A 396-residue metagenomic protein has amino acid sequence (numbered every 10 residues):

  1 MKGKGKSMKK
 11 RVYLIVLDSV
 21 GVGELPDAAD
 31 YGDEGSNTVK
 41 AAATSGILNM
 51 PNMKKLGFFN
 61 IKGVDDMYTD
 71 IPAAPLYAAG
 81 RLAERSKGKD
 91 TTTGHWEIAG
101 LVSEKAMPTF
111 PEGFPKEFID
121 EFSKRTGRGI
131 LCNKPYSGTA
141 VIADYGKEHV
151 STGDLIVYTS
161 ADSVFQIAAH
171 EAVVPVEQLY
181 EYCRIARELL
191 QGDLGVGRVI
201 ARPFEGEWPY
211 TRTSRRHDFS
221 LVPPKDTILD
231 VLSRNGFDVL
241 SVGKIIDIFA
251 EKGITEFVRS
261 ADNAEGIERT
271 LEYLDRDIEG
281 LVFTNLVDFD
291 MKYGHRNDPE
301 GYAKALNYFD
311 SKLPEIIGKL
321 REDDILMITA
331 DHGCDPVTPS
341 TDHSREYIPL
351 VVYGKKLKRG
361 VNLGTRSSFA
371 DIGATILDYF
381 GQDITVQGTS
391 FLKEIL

Functional and structural regions predicted by a protein language model:
K2-L396: Feature captures the catalytic ectodomains and active-site-proximal regions of enzymes that hydrolyze or transfer
